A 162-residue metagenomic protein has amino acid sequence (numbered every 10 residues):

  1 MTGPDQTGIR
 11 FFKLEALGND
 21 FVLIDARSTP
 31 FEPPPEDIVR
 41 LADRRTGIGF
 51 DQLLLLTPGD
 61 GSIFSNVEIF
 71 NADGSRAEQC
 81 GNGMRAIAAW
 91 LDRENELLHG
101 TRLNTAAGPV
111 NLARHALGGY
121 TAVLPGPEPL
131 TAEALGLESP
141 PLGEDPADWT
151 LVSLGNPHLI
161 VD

Functional and structural regions predicted by a protein language model:
M1-L117, I160-D162: A glycine-rich beta-to-alpha transition motif near the start of alpha/beta enzyme domains, typified by
T2-D5, N104-D162: ATP-dependent small-molecule kinase catalytic core of the GHMP/sugar-kinase superfamily and closely related
